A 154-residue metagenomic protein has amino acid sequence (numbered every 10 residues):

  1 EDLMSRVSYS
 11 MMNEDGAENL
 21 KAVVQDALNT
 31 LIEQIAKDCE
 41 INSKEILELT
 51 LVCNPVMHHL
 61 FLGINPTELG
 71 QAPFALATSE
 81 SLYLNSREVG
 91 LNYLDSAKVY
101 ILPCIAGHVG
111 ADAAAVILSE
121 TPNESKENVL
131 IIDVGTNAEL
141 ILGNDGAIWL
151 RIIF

Functional and structural regions predicted by a protein language model:
E1-E18, I152-F154: Short glycine-rich, Thr/Ser-proximal phosphate-binding strand/loop in the N-terminal lobe of ATP-dependent enzymes
E14-L49, N54-L130, G146-A147: Nucleotide/phosphate-binding catalytic cleft detector across ATP-hydrolyzing and phosphate-transferring enzymes
A138-G143, L150: Short beta-strand scaffold segments in enzyme catalytic cores
D145-G146, F154: Short, ordered loop/turn segments at secondary-structure junctions
